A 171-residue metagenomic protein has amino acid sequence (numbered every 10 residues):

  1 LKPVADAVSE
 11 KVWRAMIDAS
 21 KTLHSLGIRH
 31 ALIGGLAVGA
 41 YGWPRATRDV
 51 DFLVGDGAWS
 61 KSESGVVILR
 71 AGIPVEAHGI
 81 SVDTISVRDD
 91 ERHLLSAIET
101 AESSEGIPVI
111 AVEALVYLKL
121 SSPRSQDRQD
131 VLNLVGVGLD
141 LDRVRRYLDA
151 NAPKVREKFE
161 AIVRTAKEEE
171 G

Functional and structural regions predicted by a protein language model:
L1-G171: Compositionally biased terminal segments of proteins
